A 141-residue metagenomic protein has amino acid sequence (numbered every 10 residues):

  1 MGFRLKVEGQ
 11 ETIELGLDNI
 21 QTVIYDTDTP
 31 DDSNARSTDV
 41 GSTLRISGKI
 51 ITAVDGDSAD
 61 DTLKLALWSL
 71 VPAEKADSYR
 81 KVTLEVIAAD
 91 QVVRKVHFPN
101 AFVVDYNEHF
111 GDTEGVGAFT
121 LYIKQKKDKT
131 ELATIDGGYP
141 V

Functional and structural regions predicted by a protein language model:
M1-V141: Glycine-rich, low-complexity intrinsically disordered segments
